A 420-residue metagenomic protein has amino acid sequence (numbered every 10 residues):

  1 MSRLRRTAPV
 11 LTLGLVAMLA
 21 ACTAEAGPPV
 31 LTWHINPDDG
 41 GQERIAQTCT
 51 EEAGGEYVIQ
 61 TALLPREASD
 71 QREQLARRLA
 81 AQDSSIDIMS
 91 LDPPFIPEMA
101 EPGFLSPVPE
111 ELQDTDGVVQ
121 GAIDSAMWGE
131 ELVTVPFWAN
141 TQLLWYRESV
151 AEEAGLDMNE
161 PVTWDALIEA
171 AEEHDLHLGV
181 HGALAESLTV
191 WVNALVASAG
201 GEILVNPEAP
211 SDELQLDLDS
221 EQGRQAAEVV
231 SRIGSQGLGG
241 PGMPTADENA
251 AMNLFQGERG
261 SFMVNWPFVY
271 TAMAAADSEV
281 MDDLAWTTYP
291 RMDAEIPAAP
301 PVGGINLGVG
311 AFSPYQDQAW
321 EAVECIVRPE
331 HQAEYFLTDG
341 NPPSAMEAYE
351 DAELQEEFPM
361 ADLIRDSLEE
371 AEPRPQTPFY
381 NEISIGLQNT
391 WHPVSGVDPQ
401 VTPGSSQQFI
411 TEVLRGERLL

Functional and structural regions predicted by a protein language model:
S2-L4, L11, L15-F95, S278 (+1 more regions): Conserved N-terminal structural module of periplasmic/extracytoplasmic solute-binding proteins
A76-R78, S85-D87, T115-S149, I296-A299 (+1 more regions): A structural signal for short loop-to-beta-strand junctions that line the ligand-binding cleft of periplasmic/secreted
P93-T141, S198, A285-W286, E356-E357: Hinge/lid segment of periplasmic solute-binding proteins
V133-F137, Q142, D165-D219, S231 (+1 more regions): Extracytoplasmic/periplasmic solute-binding protein
E152, D366-L420: Conserved C-terminal helix/tail region of periplasmic/extracytoplasmic solute-binding proteins
E152, R232-L238, A274-D339: Extracytoplasmic/periplasmic substrate-recognition and gating elements
A171-E172, S211-P244, Y289: Glycine-centered hinge/linker elements that transmit conformational signals in sensory and ligand-binding systems
T287-T288, F336-G386: Long, aromatic- and glycine/proline-rich binding clefts that accommodate carbohydrate-like moieties
